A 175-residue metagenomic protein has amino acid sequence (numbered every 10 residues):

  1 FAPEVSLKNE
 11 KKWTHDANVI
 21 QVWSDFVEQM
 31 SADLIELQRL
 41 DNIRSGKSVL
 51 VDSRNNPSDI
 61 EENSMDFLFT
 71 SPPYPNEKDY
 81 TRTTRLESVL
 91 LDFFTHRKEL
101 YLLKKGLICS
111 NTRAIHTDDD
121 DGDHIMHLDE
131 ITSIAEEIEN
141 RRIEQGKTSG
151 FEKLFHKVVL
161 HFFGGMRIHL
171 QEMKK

Functional and structural regions predicted by a protein language model:
F1-I138: Nucleic-acid modification enzymes, centered on SAM-dependent nucleic-acid methyltransferases
R54-S58, V158, Q171-M173: Generic recognition of flexible, low-complexity loop/linker segments
L91, F163-K175: A short glycine-rich, Lys/Arg-flanked "PGG" loop and its adjoining helix->strand segment in the class I
R141-F155: Short glycine/proline-rich turn/loop motifs
K153-G164: Acceptor-substrate binding/catalytic loop of class I
